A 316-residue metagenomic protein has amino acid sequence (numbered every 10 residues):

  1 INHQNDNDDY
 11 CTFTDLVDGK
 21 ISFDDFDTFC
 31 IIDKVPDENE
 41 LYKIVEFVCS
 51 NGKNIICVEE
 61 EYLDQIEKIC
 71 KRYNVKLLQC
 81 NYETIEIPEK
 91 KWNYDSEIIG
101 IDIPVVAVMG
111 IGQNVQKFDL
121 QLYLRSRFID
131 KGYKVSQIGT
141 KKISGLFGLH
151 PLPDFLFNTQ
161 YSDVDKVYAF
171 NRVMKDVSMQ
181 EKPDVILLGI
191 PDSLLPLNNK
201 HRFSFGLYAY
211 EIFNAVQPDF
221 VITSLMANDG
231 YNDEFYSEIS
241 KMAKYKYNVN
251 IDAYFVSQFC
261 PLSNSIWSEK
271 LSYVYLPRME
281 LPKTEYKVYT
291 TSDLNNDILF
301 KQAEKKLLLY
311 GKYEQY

Functional and structural regions predicted by a protein language model:
I1-Q79, N248, F255-Y316: Long, basic/Gly/Ser/Thr-rich N-terminal segments that mediate initial subcellular attachment or targeting
S22-F23, E97-D102, S178-Q180, F213-A215 (+1 more regions): Solvent-exposed alpha-helices and their adjacent loops that cap or buttress functional pockets in soluble metabolic
D27-I32, A107, V185-L187, I222-S224: Structural motif
I56-V58, V108-V115, Q160-V164: Flexible, glycine/proline-enriched loop segments at strand-loop-helix junctions that form or flank small-ligand binding
C57-N74, L78, T84-I87, Y168-R172 (+2 more regions): Conserved catalytic-core segment of NTP-binding enzymes
K91-I138, Y236: Walker A (P-loop) phosphate-binding motif
V105, Y123-D165, S240-K244, N250-I251 (+3 more regions): N-terminal phosphate/diphosphate-binding loop that engages ATP/GTP or pyrophosphate donors across diverse enzyme folds
F147-L195: Conserved nucleotide-sensing/catalytic segment adjacent to the nucleotide-binding pocket in NTP-handling enzymes
